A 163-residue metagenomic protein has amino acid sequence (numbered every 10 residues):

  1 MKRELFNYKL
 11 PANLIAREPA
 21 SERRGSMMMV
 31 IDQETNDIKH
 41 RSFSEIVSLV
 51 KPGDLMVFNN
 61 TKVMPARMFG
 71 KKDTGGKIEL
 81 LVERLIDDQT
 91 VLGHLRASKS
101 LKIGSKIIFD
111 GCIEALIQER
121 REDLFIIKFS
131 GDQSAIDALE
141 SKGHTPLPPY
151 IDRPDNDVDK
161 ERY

Functional and structural regions predicted by a protein language model:
M1-Y163: A cross-family signal for N-terminal binding/gating loops and helix N-caps that shape access to the active site
